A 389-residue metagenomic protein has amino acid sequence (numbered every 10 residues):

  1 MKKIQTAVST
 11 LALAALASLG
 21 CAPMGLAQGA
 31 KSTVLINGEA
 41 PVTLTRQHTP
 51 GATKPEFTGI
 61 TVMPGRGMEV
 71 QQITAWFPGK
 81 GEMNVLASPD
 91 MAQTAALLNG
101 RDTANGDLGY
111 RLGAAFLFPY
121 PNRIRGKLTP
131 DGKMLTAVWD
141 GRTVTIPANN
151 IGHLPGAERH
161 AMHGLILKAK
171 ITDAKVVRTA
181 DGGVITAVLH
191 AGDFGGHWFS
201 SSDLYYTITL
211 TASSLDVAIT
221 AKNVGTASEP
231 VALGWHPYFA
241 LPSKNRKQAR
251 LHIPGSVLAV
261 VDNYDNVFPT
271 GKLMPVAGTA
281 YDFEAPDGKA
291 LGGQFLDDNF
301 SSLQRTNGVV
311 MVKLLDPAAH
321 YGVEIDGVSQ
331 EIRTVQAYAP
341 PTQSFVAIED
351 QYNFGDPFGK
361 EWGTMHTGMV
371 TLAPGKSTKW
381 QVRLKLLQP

Functional and structural regions predicted by a protein language model:
M1-Q5, S202: Positively charged n-region of N-terminal signal peptides that target proteins for export
V8-S9, P242: A periodicity- and composition-biased signal for non-globular, repetitive helical segments
S9-G20: Bacterial N-terminal signal peptides
P23-A27: Sec/Tat signal peptide C-region and signal peptidase I cleavage site
Q28-D216, V224-P389: Surface-exposed acidic/polar loop and edge beta-strand patches at domain peripheries
